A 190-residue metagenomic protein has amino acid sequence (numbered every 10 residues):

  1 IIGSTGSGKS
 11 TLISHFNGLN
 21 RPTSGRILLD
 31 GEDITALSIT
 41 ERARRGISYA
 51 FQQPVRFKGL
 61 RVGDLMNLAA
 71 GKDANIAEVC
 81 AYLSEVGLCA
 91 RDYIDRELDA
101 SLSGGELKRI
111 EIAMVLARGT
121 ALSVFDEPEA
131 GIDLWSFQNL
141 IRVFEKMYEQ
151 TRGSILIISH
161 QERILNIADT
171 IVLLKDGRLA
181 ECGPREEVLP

Functional and structural regions predicted by a protein language model:
N17: Helix-to-loop junction immediately C-terminal to a conserved catalytic motif
G25-E32, R45: Conserved ABC transporter NBD signature motif
Q53, G59-N75: Q-loop/switch helix immediately C-terminal to the Walker
I112: Hydrophobic anchor residue at the start of the ABC signature
V115-L116: ABC ATPase C-loop
E127-P128, W135: Walker B catalytic motif
F137-Q150: Helical segment within the ABC ATPase nucleotide-binding domain
